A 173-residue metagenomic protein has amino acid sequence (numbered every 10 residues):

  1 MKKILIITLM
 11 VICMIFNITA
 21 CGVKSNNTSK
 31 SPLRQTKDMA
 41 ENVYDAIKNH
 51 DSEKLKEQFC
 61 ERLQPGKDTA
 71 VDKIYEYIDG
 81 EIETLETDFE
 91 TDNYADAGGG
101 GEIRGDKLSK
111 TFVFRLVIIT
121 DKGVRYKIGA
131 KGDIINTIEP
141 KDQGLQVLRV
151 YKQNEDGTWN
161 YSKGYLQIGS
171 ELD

Functional and structural regions predicted by a protein language model:
M1-T19: Sec-dependent bacterial lipoprotein signal peptides
I6, M14, T28-S31, D173: N-terminal intrinsically disordered, low-complexity tails enriched in polar/charged
V11, E41-Y44, Y75: Generic solvent-exposed, charged/amphipathic alpha-helical segments that serve as macromolecular interface scaffolds
A20-D45, N49: Short, low-complexity N-terminal intrinsically disordered segments enriched in polar/charged residues
K56-I118: Short solvent-exposed beta->alpha transition segments
A95-D173: Exposed beta-sheet edge and beta->alpha loop/turn motif
